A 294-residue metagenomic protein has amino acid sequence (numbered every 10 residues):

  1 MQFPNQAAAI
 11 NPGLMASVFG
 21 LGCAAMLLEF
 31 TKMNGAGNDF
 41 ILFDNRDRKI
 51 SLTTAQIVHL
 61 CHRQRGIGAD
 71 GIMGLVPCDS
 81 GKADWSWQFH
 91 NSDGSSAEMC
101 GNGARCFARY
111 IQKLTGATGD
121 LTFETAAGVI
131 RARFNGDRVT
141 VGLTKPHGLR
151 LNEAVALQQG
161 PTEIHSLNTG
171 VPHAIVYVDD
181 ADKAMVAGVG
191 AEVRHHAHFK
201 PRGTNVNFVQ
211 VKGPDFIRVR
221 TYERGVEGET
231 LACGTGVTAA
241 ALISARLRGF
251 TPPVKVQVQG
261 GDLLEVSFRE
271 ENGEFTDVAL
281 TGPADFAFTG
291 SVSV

Functional and structural regions predicted by a protein language model:
M1-N5, A55: Intrinsically disordered, low-complexity regions enriched in polar/acidic and amide residues
P4-I10, L14-S17: Intrinsically disordered, low-complexity segments enriched in serine/proline and basic residues
V18-G136, I175-V294: A glycine-rich beta-to-alpha transition motif near the start of alpha/beta enzyme domains, typified by
D137-T144: Short, solvent-exposed secondary-structure boundary/capping segments
G142, E163-S166, R220, L280: Active-site-proximal beta-strand elements of phosphoester/diester hydrolases
K145-I164, A191: Active-site glycine-rich loop that binds ribose-phosphate moieties when present
A156-M185: Internal active-site segments that recognize and position negatively charged phosphoryl groups and nucleotide moieties
